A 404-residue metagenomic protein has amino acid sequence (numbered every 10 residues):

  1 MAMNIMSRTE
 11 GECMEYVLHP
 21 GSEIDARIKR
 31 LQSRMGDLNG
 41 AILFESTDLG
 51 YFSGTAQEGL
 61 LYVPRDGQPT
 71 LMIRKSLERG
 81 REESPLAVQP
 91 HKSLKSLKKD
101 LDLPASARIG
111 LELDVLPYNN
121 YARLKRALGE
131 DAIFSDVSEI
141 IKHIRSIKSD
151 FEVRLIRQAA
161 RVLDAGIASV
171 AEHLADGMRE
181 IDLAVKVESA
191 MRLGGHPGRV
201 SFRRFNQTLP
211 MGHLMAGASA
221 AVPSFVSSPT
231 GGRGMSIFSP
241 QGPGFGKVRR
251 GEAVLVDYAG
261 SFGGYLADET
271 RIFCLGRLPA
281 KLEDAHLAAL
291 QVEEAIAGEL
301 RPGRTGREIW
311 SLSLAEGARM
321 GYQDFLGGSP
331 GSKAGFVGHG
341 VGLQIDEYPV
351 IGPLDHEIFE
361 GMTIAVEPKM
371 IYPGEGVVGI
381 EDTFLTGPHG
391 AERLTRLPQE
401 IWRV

Functional and structural regions predicted by a protein language model:
A2-V404: Active-site neighborhoods and metal-handling regions in enzymes and metal-associated proteins
